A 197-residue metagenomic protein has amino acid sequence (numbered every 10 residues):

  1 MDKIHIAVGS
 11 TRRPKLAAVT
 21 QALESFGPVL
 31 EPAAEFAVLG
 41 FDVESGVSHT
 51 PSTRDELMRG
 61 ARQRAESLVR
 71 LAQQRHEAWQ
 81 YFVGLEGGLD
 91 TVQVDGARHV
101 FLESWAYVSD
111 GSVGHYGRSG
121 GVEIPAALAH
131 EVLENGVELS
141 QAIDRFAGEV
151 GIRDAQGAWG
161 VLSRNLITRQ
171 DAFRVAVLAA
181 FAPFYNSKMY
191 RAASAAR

Functional and structural regions predicted by a protein language model:
M1-K3, A196-R197: Polar low-complexity intrinsically disordered regions
D2-E77: N-terminal polybasic phosphate/anion-binding patch
H49-R197: Anionic-ligand binding patches
